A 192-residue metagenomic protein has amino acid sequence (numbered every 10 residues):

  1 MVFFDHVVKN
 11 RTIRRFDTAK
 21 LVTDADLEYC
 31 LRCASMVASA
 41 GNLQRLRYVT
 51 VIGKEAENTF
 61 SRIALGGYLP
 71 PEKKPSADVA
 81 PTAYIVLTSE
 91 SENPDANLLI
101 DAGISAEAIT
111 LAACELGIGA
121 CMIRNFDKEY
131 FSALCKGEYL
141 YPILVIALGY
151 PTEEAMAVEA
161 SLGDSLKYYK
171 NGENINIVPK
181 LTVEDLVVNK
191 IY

Functional and structural regions predicted by a protein language model:
M1-Y192: Acidic, surface-exposed loops and disordered segments
